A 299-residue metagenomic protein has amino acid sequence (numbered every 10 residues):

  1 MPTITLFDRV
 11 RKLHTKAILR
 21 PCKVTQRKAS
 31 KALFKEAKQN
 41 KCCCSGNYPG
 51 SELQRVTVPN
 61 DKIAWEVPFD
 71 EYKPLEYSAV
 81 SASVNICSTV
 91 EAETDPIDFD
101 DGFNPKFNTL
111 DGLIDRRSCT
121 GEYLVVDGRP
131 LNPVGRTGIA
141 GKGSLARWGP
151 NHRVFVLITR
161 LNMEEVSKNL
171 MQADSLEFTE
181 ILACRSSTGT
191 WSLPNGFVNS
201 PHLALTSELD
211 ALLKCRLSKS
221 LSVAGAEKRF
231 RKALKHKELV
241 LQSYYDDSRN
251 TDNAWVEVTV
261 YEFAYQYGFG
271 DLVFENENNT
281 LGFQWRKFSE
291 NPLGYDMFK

Functional and structural regions predicted by a protein language model:
P2-L193, S200-L203, K219-K299: Alpha-helical and coiled-coil interaction segments, frequently adjacent to or embedded within charge-biased
T206: Extended, well-structured beta-strand/loop surface patches that form recognition or cofactor-anchoring regions within
K214-S218: Short, intrinsically disordered, mixed-charge
